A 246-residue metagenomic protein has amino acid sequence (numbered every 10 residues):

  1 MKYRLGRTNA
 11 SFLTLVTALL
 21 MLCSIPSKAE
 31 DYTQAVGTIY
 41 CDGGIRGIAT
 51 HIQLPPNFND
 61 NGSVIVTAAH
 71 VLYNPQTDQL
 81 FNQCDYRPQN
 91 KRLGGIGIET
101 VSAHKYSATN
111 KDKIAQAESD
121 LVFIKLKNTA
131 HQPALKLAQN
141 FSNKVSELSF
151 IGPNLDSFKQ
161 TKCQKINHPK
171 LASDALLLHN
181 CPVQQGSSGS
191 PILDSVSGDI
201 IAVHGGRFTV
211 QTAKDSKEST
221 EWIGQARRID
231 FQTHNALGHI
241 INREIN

Functional and structural regions predicted by a protein language model:
K2-Y3, V16-N61, K165, R228 (+2 more regions): Protease-domain processing segments flanking chymotrypsin-fold serine proteases, especially trypsin-like
R7-T17: Sec-dependent N-terminal signal peptides
A29-Q34, T38-R46, I52-N57, L72-Y73 (+1 more regions): Conserved catalytic-core segment of clan PA serine endopeptidases
A35, I45-G47, N61, I65 (+3 more regions): Structural detector for hydrophobic anchor residues on beta-strands
T38, V64-V66, V122-F123, I201-V203: Structural recognition of the beta-strand scaffold that forms the well-ordered cores of secreted hydrolase catalytic
T50, N59, P182-G205: Catalytic nucleophile loop of clan PA
A68-Y73, Q185, A202-V210: Short beta->alpha transition motifs characteristic of CBS
E118-S187, T209, D215, S219-G238: Chymotrypsin/trypsin-fold serine protease catalytic domain
